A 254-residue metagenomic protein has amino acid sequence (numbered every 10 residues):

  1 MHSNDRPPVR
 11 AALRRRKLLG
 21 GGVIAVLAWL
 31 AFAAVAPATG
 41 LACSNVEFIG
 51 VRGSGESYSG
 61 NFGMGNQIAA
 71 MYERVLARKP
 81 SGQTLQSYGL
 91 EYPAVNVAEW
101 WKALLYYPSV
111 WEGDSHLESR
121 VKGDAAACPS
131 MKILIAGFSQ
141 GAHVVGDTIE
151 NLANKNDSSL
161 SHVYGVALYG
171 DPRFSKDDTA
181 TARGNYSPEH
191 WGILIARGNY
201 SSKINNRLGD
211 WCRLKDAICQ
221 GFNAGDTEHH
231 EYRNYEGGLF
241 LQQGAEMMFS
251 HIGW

Functional and structural regions predicted by a protein language model:
M1-T39: Secretory targeting and sorting signals
A42-V46: A short, charged/proline- and glycine-enriched loop that marks the coil->beta-strand transition at the N-terminal
G50-V51, E56-R78, T84-G89, V95-V97 (+4 more regions): Surface cap/lid and interfacial helix-loop subdomains adjacent to catalytic sites that gate substrate access
W100-E112: Catalytic nucleophile-loop/oxyanion-hole region of alpha/beta-hydrolase and closely related hydrolase-like folds
K122-K132: Gly/Ser-rich "nucleophile elbow"/oxyanion-hole loop immediately N-terminal to the catalytic nucleophile in hydrolases
A136-F138, Y169-G170: Short His-Asn-centered micro-motif
G137-G141, V145: Gly/Ala-rich beta-loop-alpha elbow adjacent to hydrolase catalytic centers
